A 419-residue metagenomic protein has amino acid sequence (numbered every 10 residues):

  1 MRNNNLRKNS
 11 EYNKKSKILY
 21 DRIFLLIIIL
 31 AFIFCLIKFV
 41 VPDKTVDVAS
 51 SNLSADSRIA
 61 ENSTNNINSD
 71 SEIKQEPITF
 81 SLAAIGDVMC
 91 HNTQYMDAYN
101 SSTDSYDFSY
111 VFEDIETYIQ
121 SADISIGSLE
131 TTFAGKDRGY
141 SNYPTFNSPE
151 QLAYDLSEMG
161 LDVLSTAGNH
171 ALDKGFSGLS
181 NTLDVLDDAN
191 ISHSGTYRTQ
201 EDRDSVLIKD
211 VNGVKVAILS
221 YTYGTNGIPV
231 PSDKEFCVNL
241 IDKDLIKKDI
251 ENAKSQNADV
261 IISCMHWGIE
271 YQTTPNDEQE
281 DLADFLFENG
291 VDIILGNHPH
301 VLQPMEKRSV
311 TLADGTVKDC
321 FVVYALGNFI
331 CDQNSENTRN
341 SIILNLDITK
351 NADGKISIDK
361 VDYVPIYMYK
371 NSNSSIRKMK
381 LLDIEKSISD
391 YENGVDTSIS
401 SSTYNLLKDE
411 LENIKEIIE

Functional and structural regions predicted by a protein language model:
R2-N9, K17-E419: Acidic, metal/ion-coordinating pockets
